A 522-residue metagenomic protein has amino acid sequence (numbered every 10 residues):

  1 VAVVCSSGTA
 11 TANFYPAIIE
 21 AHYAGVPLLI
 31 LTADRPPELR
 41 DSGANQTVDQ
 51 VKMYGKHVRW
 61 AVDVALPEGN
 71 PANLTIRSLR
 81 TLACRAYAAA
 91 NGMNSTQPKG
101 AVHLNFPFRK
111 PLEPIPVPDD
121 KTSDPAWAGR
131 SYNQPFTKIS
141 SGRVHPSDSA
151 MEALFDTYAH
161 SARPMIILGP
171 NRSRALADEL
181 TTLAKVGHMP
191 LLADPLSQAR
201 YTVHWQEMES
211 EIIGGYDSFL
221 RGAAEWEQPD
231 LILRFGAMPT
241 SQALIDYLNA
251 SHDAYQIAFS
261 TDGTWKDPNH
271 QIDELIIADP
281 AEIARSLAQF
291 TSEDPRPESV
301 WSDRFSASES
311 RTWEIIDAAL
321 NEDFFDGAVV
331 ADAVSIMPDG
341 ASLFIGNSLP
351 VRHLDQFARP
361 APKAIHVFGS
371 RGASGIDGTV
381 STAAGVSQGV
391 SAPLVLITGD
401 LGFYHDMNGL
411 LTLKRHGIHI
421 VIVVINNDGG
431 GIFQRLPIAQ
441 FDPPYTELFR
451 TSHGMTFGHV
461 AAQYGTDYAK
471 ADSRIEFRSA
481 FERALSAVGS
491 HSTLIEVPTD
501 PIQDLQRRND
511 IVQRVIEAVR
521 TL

Functional and structural regions predicted by a protein language model:
V1, Y87-P98, A150-P164, L183 (+4 more regions): Glycine-rich phosphate/diphosphate-binding loops that line cofactor/substrate pockets in enzymes
V1-R35, E227-G236, S391-H405, I420-I425: A short, small-residue-rich loop immediately preceding and capping a beta-strand
L31, E38-K52, H353, A358-L522: Thiamine diphosphate
T32-A86, D194-S306, P437, E496: Glycine-rich, acidic loop regions that bind phosphate or pyrophosphate groups
K52, P98-A101, N105-V144, E482-L522: Glycine/aspartate-rich loop-and-adjacent alpha/beta segment that forms the canonical ThDP
R143-Y158, A177, N321-I336: A short, well-structured juxtamembrane/interface segment
E152, I167-I257, W265, P362-A392 (+2 more regions): Glycine-rich, anion-gripping cofactor-binding loops and their flanking helix/strand elements in enzyme active sites
R304-S391: Active-site diphosphate/adenylate-binding microenvironment
